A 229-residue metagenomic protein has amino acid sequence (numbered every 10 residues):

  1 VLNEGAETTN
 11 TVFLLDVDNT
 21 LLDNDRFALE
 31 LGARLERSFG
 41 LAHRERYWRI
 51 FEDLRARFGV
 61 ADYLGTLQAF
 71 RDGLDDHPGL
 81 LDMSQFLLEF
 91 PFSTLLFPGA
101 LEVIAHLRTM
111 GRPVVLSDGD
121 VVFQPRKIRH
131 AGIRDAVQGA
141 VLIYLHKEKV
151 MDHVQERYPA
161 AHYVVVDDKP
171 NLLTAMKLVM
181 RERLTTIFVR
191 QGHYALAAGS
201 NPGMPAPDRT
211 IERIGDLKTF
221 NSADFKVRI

Functional and structural regions predicted by a protein language model:
V1-N10, R129-I229: Asp-based, Mg2+/Mn2+-dependent phosphohydrolase catalytic module
L2-R49, D72-G73: Active-site neighborhood of HAD-like aspartate-dependent phosphohydrolases
D16-V17, L116, V166, V189: Short hydrophobic segments within beta-strands
T20, V121-V122, N171, Y194: Conserved Rossmann-like nucleotide-cofactor binding loop
L21, P113, V165: Conserved SAM-binding loop
F27, S38-E45, F51-L88, H106: A metal-dependent, Asp-based hydrolase signature
L64-G65, Q85-V115, L145-D152: Short, acidic loop-to-helix structural element flanking the phosphoryl-transfer center in phosphate-processing enzymes
L101-V114, D118-L142: Substrate-recognition/cap helix-loop segment adjacent to the acidic, metal-dependent catalytic center of Asp-based
